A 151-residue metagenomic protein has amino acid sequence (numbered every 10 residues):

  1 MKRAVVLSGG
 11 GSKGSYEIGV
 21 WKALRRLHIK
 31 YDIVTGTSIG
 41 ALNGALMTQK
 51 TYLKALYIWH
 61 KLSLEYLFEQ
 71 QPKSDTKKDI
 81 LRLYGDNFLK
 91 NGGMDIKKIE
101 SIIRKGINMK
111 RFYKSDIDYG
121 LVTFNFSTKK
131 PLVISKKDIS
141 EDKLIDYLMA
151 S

Functional and structural regions predicted by a protein language model:
M1-K2, M109: Short, Lys/Arg-enriched, disordered terminal segments
K2-S101, P131-A150: Patatin-like phospholipase
E65-E69, I107-D118: A short alpha-helix-loop-beta-strand transition element characteristic of N-terminal alpha/beta dinucleotide-binding
E100-N108: Signature of the catalytic double-stranded beta-helix
S115, K129-K130: Patatin-like phospholipase A catalytic core
Y119-N125: Short beta-strand scaffold segments in enzyme catalytic cores
T123, A150-S151: Short, well-ordered coil/turn residues at beta-beta hairpins and beta-strand->alpha-helix junctions within
